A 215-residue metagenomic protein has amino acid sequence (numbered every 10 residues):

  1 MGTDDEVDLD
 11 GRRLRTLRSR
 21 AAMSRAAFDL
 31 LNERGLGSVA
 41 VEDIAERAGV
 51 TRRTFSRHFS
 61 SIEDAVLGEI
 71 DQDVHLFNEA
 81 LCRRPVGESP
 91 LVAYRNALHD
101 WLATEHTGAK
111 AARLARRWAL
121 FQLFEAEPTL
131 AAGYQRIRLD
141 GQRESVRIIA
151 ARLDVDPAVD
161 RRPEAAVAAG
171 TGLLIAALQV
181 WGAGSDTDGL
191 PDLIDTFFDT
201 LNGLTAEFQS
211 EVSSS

Functional and structural regions predicted by a protein language model:
M1-V50: Basic, helix-initiating cap at the start of DNA-binding domains
G2-T3, A151, A183-S215: C-terminal peripheral helix-coil segments that are non-catalytic and often amphipathic
R34-L36, G49, S56-G68, Q72: HTH DNA-binding helix-turn interface
V41, I70-N78: Short, basic, alpha-helical segments at the C-terminal edge of helix-turn-helix-like DNA-binding modules
D43-E46, F55, Y94: Append "Primarily bacterial transcriptional regulators
H75-A119: Hydrophobic alpha-helical connector segments
F121-L123, P128-L153, E164-A168: Amphipathic alpha-helical packing segments from all-alpha helical-bundle domains
V155-D199: Hydrophobic/aromatic-rich alpha-helical bundle segments in the mid-to-C-terminal region
